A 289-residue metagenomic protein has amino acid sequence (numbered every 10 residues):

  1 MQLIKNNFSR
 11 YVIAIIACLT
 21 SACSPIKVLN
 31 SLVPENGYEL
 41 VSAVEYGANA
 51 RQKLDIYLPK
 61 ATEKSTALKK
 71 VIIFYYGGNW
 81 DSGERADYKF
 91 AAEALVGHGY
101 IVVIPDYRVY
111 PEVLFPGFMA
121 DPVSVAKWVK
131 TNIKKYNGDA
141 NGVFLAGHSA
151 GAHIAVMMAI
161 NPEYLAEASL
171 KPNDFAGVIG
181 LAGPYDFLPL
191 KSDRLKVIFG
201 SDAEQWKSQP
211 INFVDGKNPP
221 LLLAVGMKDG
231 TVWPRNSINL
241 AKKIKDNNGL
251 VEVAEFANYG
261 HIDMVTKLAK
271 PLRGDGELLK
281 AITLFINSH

Functional and structural regions predicted by a protein language model:
I26-S65: N-terminal cap/lid segment of alpha/beta-hydrolase-fold proteins
V33, G183-F213, P219: Mobile cap/lid helix-loop segments that gate and shape the active-site cleft of serine hydrolases
A67-G78: Short beta-strand element of the alpha/beta-hydrolase
A86-I104: Short amphipathic alpha-helix adjacent to the substrate-entry channel of hydrolases
V113-K134: Alpha/beta-hydrolase active-site loop
K127-D193, W206: Primarily recognizes the serine-hydrolase "nucleophile elbow" in alpha/beta-hydrolase and SGNH/GDSL folds
L223-V225, D229: Short beta-strand/loop motif that positions the catalytic acidic residue of the alpha/beta-hydrolase fold
N247-H289: C-terminal catalytic histidine-bearing segment of alpha/beta-hydrolase fold enzymes
